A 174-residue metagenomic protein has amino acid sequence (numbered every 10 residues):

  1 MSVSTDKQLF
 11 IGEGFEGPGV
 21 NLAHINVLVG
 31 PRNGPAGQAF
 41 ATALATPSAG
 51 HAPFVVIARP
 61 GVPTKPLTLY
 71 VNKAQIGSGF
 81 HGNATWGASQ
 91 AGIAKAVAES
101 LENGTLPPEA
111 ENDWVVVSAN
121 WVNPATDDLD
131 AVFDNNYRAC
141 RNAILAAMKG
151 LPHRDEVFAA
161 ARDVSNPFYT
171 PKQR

Functional and structural regions predicted by a protein language model:
M1-R174: Accessory interaction regions appended to the cores of large information-processing enzymes
